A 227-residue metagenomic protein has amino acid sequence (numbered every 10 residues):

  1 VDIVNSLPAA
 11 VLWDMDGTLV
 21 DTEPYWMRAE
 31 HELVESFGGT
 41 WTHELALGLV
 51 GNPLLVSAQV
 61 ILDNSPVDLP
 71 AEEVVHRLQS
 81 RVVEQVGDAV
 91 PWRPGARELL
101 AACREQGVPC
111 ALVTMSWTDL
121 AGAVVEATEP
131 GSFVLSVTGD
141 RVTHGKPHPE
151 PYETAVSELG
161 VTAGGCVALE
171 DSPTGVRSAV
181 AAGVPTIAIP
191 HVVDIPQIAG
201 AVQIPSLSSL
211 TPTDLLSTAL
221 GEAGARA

Functional and structural regions predicted by a protein language model:
V1-A9, A101-R104, W117-A227: Asp-based, Mg2+/Mn2+-dependent phosphohydrolase catalytic module
I3-Q106: N-terminal helical cap/lid subdomain that shapes the substrate entry/recognition surface in HAD-like hydrolases
T18, T114-S116: Conserved phosphate-coupling serine/threonine residues in phosphotransfer and NTP-handling enzymes
L19, W92, C110, H144 (+1 more regions): Conserved SAM-binding loop
T22, P70, L112, L120-A121 (+1 more regions): Secondary-structure boundary/capping motif
T40, P109, P185: Residue-level detector of anion-binding/catalytic polar loops
A111-L112, A188: Hydrophobic beta-strand core positions in alpha/beta domains
